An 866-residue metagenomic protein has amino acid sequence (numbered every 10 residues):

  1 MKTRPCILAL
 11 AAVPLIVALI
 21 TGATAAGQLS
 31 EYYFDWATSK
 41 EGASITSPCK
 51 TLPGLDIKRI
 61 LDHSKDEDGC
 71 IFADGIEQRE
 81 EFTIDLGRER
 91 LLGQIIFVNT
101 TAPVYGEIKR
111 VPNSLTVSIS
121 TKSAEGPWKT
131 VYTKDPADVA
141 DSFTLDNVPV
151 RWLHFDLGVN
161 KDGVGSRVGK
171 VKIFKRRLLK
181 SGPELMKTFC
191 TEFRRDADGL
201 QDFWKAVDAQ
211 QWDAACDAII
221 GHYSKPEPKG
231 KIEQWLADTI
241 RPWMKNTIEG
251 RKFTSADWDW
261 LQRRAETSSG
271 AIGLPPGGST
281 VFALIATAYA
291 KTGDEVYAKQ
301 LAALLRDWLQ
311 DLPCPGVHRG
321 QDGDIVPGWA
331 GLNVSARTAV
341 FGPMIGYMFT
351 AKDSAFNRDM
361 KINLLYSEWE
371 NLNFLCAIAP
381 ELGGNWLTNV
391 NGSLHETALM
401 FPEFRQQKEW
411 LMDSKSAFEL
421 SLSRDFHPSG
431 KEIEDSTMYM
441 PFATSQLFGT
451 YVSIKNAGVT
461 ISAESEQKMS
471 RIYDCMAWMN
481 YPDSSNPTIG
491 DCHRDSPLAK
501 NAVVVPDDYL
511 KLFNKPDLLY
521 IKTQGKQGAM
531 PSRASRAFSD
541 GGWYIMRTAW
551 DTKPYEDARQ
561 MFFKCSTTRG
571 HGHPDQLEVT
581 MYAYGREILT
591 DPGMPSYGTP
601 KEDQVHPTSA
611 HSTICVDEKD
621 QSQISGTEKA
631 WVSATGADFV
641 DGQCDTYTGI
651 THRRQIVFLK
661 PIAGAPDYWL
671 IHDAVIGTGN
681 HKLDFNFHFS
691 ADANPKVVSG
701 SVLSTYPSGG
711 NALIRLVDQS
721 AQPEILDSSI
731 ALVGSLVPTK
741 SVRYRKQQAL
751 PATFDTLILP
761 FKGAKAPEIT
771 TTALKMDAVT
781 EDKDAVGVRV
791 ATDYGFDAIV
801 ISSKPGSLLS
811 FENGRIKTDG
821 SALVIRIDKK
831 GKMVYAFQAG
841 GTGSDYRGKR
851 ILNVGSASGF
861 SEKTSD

Functional and structural regions predicted by a protein language model:
A9-T21: Bacterial N-terminal signal peptides
T24-G27, C492, K500-N501, P595-D866: CBM-like, beta-strand-rich accessory domains located in the C-terminal region of large, secreted polysaccharide-active
A26-L92, T100-V111, P127, T133-P136 (+3 more regions): Disordered, acidic Ser/Thr/Pro-rich linker "stalks" and the adjacent N-terminal cap of the next globular domain
E107-T116, T608-S609: Short coil-to-beta strand junction motifs in C2/discoidin
D156-G163: Short beta-strand-plus-loop segments that form exposed binding edges in beta-rich domains
L179-A256, L261: Extreme N-terminal leader/anchor segments
S269-S470: Aromatic-lined, polymer-binding surfaces characteristic of secreted/periplasmic polysaccharide-degrading enzymes
K431-L589, Q747-T753, K775-S865: Carbohydrate-active enzyme catalytic cores, enriched for enzymes that act on polyanionic acidic polysaccharides
